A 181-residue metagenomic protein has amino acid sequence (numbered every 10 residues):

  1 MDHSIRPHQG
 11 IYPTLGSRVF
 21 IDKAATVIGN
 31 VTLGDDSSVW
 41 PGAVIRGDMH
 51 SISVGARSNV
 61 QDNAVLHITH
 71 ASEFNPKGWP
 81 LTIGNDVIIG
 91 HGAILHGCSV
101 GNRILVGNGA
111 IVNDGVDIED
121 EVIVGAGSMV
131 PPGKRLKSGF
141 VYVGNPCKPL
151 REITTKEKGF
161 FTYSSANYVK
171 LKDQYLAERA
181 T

Functional and structural regions predicted by a protein language model:
D2-T14, D22, E73-I89, A93-I94 (+1 more regions): C-terminal segments of enzyme domains that contribute to small-molecule binding surfaces
S17, D22-K23, I28-G29, G34-D35 (+16 more regions): Left-handed beta-helix
